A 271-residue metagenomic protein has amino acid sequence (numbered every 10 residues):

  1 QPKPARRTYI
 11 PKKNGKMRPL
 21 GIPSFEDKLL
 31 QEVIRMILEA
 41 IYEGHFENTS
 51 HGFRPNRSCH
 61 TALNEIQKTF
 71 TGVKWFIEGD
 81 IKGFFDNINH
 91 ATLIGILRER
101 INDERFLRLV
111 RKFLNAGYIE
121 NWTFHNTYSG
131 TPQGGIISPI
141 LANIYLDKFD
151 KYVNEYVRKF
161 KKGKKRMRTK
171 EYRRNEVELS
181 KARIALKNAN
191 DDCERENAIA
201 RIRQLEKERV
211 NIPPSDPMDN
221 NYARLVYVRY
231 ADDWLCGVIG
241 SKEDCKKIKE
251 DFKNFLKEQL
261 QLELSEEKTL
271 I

Functional and structural regions predicted by a protein language model:
Q1-I271: Non-catalytic terminal/accessory segments
